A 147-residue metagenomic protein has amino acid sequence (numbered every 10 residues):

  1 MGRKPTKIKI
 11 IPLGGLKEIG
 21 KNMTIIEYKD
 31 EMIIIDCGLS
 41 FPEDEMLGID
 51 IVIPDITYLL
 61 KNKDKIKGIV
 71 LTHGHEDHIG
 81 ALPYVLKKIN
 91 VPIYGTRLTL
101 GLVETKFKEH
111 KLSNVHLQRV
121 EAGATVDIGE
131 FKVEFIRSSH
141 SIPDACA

Functional and structural regions predicted by a protein language model:
G2, L98-A145: Metallo-beta-lactamase
G2-R3, L16-K17, I25, V85 (+2 more regions): Replace "in large, NTP-powered and nucleic-acid-processing enzymes" with "in large, NTP-powered factors and other
T6-K9, M32: Extreme N-terminal starter segment of soluble prokaryotic enzymes
I8-P12, L16, G20: Extreme N-terminal flexible tails
I10, I26, D36, H73-G74 (+2 more regions): Divalent metal-coordination and catalytic microenvironments
E18-K21, Y28-L71, Y84-V91, G95 (+2 more regions): Pre-active-site segment of Zn-dependent metallo-hydrolases
K21-I26, V126, C146-A147: Short beta-strand scaffold segments in enzyme catalytic cores
H78: N-terminal Rossmann-fold NAD(P) dinucleotide-binding loop
